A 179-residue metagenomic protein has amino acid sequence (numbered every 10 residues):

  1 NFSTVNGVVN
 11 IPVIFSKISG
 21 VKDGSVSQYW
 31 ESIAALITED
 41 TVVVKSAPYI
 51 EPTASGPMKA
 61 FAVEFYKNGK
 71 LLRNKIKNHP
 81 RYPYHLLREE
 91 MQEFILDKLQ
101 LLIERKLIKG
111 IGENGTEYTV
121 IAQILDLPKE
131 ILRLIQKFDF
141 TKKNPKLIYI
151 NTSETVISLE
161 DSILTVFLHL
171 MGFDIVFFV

Functional and structural regions predicted by a protein language model:
N1-V179: Catalytic-core helical/loop segments in enzymes performing group transfer/polymerization on anionic/lipid-linked
